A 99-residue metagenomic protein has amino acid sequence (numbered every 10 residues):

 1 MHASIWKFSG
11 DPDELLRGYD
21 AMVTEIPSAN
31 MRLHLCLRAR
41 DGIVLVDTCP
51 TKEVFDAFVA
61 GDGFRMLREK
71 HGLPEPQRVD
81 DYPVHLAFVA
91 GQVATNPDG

Functional and structural regions predicted by a protein language model:
M1-V46, P50-D62, H71-G99: Short S/T/G/P-rich N-terminal loop/turn motif that feeds into the first structured element of a domain
M66-L67: Mid-chain, well-packed structural core segment of small domains
